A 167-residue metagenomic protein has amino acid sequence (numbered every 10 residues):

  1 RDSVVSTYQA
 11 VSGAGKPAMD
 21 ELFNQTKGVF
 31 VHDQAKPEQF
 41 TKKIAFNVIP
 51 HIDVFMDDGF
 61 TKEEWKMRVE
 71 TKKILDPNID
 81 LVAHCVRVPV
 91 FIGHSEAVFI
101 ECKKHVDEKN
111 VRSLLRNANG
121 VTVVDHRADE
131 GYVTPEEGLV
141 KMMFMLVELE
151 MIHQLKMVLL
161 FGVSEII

Functional and structural regions predicted by a protein language model:
D2-L114, M157: Active-site-lining helix/loop region of Rossmann-like oxidoreductase modules
I79-I167: C-terminal active-site/capping subdomain that shapes the small-molecule cofactor and substrate pocket of enzyme
